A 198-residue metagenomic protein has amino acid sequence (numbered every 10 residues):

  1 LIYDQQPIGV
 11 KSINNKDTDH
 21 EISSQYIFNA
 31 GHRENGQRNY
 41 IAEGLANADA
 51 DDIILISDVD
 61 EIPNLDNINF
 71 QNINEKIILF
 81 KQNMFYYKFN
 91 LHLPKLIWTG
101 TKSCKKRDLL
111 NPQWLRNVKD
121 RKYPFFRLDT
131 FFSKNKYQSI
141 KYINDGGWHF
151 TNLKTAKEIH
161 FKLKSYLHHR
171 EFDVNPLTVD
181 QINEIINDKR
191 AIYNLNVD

Functional and structural regions predicted by a protein language model:
L1-I56, L65: Active-site-proximal specificity loops/subdomain of glycosyltransferases
K16-T18, L128, N187, V197: Intrinsic disorder/low-complexity signal
A30-E34, E61-L177: Conserved catalytic core of nucleotide-sugar-dependent glycosyltransferases
A42, H160-K164, N183, N187: Generic detector of well-ordered alpha-helical segments enriched in charged/polar residues, highlighting helical
N175-D198: Charged phosphate-binding loop/patch that engages nucleotide di/tri-phosphates or the phosphate backbone of nucleic
